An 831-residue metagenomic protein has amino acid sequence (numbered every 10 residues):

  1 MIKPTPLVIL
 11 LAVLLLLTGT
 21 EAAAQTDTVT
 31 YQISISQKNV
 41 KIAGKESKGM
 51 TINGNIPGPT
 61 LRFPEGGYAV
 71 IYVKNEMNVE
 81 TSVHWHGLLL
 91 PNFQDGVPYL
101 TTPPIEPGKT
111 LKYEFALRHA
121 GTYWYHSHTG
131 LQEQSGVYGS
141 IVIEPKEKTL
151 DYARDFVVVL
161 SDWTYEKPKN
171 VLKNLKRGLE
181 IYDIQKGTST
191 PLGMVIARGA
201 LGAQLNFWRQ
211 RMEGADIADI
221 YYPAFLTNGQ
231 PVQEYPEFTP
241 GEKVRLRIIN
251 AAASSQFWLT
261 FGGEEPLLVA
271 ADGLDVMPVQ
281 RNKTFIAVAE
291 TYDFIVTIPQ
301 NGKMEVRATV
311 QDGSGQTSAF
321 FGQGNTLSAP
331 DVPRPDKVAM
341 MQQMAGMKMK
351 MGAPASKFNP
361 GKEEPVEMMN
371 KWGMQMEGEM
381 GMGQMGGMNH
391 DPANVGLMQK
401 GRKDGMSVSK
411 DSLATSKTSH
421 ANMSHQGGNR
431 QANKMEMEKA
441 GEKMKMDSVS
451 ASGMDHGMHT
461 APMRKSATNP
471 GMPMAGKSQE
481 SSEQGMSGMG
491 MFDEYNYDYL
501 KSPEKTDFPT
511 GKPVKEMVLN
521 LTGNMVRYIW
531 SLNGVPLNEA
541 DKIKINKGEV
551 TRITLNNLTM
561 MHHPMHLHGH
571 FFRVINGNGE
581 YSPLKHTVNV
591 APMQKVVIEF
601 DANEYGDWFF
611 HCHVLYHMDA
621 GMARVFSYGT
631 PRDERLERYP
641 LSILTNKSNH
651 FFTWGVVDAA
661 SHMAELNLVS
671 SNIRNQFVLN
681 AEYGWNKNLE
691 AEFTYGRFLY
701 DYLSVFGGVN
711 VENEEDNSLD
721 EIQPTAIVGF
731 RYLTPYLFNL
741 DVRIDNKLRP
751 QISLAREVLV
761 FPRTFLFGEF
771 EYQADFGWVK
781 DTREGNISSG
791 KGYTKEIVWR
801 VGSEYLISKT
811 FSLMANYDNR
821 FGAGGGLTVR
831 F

Functional and structural regions predicted by a protein language model:
V8-T18: Bacterial N-terminal signal peptides
Q25-V288, F294-I295, N325-K362, V366-K371 (+11 more regions): Histidine-centered copper-binding motifs that mark active-site loops of extracellular/periplasmic copper enzymes
V79, G121, M561, G606 (+9 more regions): Short coil turns and loop connectors of transmembrane beta-barrels in diderm outer membranes and organellar homologs
H128, V159, H613, V656-A660 (+9 more regions): Transmembrane beta-strands of outer-membrane beta-barrel proteins
Q233, R281, K585, N680 (+4 more regions): Extracellular loop and loop/strand-boundary signature of outer-membrane beta-barrel proteins
R245, D293, R552, V597 (+6 more regions): Membrane-embedded beta-strand positions in outer-membrane beta-barrel channels/transporters
Y628-K687, E715-N717, P724, G792-W799 (+2 more regions): Outer-membrane beta-barrel initiation region
R731-S812, N819, T828-F831: Outer-membrane beta-barrel transmembrane domain signature
